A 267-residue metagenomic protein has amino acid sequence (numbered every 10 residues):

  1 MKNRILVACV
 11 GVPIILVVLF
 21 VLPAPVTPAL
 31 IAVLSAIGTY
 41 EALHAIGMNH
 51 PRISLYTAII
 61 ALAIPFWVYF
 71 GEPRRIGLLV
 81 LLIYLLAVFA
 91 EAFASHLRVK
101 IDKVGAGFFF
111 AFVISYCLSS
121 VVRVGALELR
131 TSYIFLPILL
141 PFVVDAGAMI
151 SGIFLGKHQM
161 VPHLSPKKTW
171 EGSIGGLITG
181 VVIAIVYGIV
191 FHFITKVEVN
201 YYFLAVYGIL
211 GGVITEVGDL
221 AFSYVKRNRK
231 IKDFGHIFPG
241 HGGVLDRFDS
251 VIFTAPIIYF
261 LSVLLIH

Functional and structural regions predicted by a protein language model:
M1-I209: Membrane-embedded alpha-helical bundles of polytopic integral membrane proteins
F142-I153, T215-R227: Short helical (or helix-break) motifs at transmembrane helix termini and adjacent helical loops in multi-pass membrane
K196-Y202, G242, F248, H267: Short, conserved aromatic-histidine micro-motifs
I209-V217, V244-I252: Hydrophobic transmembrane alpha-helical segments of multi-pass transport and channel proteins
R227-S250: Interfacial loop-to-transmembrane junctions
F260-H267: Juxtamembrane boundary at the C-terminal end of a transmembrane helix
